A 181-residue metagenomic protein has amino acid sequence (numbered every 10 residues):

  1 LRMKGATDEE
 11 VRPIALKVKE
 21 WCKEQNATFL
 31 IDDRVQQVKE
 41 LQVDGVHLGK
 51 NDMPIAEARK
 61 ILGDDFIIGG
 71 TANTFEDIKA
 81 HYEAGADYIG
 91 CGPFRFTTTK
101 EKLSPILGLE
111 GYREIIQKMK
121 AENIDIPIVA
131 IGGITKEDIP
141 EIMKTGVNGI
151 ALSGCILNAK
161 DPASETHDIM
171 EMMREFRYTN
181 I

Functional and structural regions predicted by a protein language model:
L1-A6: A short beta-strand-loop structural module common to alpha/beta enzyme folds
E10, D33-Q37, P54-E57, E76-A80 (+2 more regions): Short acidic active-site motifs
V11-L30, K50-T74, K102-V129, G133-K136 (+1 more regions): Alpha-helix-loop-beta-strand connector modules within alpha/beta enzyme cores
E24-Q25, R34-D44, F75-F96, P140-T145: Alpha/beta enzyme core
L30-I31, H47, G70, G149 (+1 more regions): Conserved SAM-binding loop
D44-K50: N-terminal leader/targeting helix
G45, D65-F66, A86-Y88, I128-V129 (+2 more regions): Short glycine- and Lys/Arg-enriched binding-loop motifs that mark or flank ligand-binding interfaces
K50-K60, G90-L103, K136-M172: Glycine-rich phosphate-binding active-site loops on the catalytic face of alpha/beta enzymes
